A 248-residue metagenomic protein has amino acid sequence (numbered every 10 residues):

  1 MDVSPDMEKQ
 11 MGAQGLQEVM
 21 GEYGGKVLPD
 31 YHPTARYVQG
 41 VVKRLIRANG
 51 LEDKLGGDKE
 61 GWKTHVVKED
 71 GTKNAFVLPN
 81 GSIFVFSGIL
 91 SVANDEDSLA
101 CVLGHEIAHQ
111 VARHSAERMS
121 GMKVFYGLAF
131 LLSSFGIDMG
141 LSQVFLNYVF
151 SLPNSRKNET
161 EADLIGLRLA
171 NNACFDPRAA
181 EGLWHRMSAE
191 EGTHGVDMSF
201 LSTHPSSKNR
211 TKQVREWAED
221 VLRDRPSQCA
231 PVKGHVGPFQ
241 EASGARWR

Functional and structural regions predicted by a protein language model:
M1-R248: A Zn2+-metalloprotease active-site environment signal
